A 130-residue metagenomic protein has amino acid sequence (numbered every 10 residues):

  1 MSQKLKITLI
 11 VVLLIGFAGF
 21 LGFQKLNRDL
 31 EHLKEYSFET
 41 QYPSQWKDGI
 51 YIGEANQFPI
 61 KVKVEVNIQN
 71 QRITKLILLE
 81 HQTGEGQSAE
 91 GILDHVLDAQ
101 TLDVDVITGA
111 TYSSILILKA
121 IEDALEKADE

Functional and structural regions predicted by a protein language model:
M1-K63, N67-E130: Intrinsically disordered terminal and processing segments
